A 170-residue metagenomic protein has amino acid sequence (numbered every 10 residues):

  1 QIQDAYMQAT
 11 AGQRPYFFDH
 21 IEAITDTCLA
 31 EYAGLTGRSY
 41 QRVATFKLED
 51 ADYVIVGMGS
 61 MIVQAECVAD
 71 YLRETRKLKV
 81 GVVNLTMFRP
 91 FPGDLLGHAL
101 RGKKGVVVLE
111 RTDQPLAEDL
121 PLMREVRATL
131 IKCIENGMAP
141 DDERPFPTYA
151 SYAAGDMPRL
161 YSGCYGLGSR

Functional and structural regions predicted by a protein language model:
Q1-A44: Conformationally flexible catalytic loops at phosphate/diphosphate-handling active centers
I24-T27, L35, C67-V82: Short helix-loop-beta junction
T45-E49, H98-L100, Y152-G155: Solvent-exposed alpha-helices and their adjacent loops that cap or buttress functional pockets in soluble metabolic
D50-L78, F91-L96: Redox- and metal-dependent alpha/beta enzyme cores, enriched for Fe-S-associated oxidoreductases and cofactor-handling
V83-R89, G163-G166: Short beta->alpha junction loops
G93-Q114: A structural-propensity feature for long, helix-poor, extended segments
V107-R170: Peripheral docking tails and interdomain loops at the edges of cofactor- or intermediate-handling domains
